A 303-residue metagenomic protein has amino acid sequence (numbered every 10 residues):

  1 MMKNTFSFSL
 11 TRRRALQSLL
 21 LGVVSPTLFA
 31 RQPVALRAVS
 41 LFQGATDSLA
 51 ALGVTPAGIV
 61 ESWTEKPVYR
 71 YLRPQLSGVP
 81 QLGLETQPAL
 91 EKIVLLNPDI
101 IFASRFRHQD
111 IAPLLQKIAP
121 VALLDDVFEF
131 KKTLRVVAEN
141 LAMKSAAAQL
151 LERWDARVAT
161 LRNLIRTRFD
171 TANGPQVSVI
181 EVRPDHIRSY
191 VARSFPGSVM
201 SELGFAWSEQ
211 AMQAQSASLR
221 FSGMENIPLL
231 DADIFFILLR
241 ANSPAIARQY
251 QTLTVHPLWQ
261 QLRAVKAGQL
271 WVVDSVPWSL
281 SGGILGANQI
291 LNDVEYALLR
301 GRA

Functional and structural regions predicted by a protein language model:
K3-S9, R14-R31: N-terminal export signals
L36, I237-A303: Structured C-terminal subdomain patch of bacterial secreted/periplasmic proteins
R37, T46-L95: A short, structured surface patch at a secondary-structure boundary
R37-L52, Q149-Q210: Basic- and aromatic-lined ligand-binding clefts that recognize polyanionic substrates
F42, R105, L238-N242: Short secondary-structure boundary segments
N97-I101, A232: Proline-aspartate-enriched helix->loop->beta-strand connector
I111-D185, Q269, P277-A303: Extracytoplasmic substrate-binding proteins
S216-L239, P244: Ligand-binding pocket segment of bilobal, Venus flytrap-like solute-binding proteins
